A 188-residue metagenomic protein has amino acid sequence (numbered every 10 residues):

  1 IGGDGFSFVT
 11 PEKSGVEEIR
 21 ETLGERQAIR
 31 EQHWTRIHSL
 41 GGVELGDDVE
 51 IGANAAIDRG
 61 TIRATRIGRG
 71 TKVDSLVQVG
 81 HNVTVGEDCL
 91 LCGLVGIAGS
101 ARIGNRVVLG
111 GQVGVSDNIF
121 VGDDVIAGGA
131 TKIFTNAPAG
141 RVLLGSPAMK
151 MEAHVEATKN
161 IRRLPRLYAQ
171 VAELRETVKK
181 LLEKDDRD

Functional and structural regions predicted by a protein language model:
I1-S14, L23-K150: Structural signal for interior beta-strand "rungs" in well-ordered beta-sheet cores of soluble enzyme domains
M149-D188: Long, leucine- and charge-enriched amphipathic alpha-helices that form heptad-repeat coiled-coil/leucine-zipper-like
